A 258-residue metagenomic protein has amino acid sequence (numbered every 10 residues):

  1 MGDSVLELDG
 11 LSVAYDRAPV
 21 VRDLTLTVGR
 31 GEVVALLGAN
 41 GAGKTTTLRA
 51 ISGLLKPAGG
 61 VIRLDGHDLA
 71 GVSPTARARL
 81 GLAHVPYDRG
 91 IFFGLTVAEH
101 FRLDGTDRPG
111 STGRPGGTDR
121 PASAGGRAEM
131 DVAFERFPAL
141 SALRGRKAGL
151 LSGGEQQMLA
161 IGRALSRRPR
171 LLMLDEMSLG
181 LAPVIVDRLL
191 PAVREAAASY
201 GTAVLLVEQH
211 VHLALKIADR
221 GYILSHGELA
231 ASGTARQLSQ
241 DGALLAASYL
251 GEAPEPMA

Functional and structural regions predicted by a protein language model:
G2, I223-H226, S232, Q240-A258: C-terminal boundary and immediately downstream tail of ABC-type ATPase nucleotide-binding domains
L37-A39: The feature captures the beta-strand-to-loop junction immediately N-terminal to the Walker
S52: Helix-to-loop junction immediately C-terminal to a conserved catalytic motif
G60-D68, L80, G126-M130, G233: Conserved ABC transporter NBD signature motif
K147-L151, E155: Conserved ABC ATPase signature
A164-L165: ABC ATPase C-loop
V186-Y200: Helical segment within the ABC ATPase nucleotide-binding domain
